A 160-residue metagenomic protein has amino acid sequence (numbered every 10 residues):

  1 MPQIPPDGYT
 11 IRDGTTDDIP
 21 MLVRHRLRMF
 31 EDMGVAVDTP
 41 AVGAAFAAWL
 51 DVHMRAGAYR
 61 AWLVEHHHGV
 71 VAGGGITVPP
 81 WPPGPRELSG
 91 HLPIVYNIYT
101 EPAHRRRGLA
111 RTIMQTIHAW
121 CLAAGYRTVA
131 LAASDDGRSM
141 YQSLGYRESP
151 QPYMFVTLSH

Functional and structural regions predicted by a protein language model:
T10-R24, V35: A short beta-loop-alpha structural element at the N-terminal edge of CoA-dependent acyl/N-acetyltransferase catalytic
L27-L50: Conserved GNAT-fold acetyl-CoA-binding loop/helix
D51-L63, I94: A short helix-loop-beta-strand connector motif used in the catalytic cores of GNAT acetyltransferases and, in some
L63, G69-V78, I94, Y99: Conserved beta-strand in the GNAT
G74-G84, L88: A conserved beta-strand-loop-helix scaffold within acyl/acetyltransferase catalytic domains
W81-G84, A130-A132, Q142, R147-H160: Conserved catalytic-core motifs of GNAT/GCN5-like acyltransferases
H104-T116: Conserved acetyl-CoA pyrophosphate-binding loop and the N-cap/start of the following alpha-helix in GNAT-like
C121-A133: Conserved GNAT acetyl-CoA-binding A-motif
